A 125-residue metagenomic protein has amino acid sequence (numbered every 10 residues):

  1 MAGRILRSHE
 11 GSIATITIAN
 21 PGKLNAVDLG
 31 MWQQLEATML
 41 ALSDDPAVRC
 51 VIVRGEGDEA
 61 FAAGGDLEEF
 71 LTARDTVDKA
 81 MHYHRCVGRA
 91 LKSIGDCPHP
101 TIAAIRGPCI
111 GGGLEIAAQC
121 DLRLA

Functional and structural regions predicted by a protein language model:
M1-R54, K92: Conserved CoA-thioester-binding segment of acyl-CoA-metabolizing enzymes
I16, V53, D66, I116-A118: Hydrophobic/aromatic residues within transmembrane alpha-helices of multi-pass small-molecule transporters
A19, G65, R106: Histidine-centered beta-alpha loop that forms part of the nucleotide-sugar donor binding/catalytic region in diverse
G55-A90: Glycine- (often His-adjacent) and acidic-residue-rich active-site loop that binds/positions the CoA thioester
L91-A125: Glycine-rich beta-to-alpha active-site loop
